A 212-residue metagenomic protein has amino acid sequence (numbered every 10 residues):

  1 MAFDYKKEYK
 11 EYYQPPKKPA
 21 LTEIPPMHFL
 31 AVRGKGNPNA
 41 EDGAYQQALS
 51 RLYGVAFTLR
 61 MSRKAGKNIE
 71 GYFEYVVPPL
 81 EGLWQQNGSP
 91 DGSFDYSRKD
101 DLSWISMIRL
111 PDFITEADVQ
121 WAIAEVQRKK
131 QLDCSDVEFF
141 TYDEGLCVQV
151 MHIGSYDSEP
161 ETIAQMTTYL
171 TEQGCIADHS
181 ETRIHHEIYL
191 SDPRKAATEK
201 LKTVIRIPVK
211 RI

Functional and structural regions predicted by a protein language model:
M1-I212: A solvent-exposed interaction/effector surface
